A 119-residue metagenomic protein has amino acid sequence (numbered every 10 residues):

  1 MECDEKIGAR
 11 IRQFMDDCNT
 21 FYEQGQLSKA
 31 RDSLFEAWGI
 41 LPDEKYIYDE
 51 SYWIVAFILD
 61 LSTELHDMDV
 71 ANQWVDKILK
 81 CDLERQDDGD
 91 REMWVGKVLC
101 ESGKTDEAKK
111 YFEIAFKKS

Functional and structural regions predicted by a protein language model:
D4-G8, F14, L27, E44-Y48 (+2 more regions): Inter-repeat boundary and helix-capping residues of tandem alpha-helical solenoids
R12-D32: Alpha-helical segment of the N-proximal tetratricopeptide repeat
D17, F57-I58, V95: Structural register within alpha-helical repeat arrays
E23, P42-D88: Alpha-helical adaptor scaffolds
F35, C100-S119: TPR/TPR-like (Sel1-like) alpha-helical repeat modules
